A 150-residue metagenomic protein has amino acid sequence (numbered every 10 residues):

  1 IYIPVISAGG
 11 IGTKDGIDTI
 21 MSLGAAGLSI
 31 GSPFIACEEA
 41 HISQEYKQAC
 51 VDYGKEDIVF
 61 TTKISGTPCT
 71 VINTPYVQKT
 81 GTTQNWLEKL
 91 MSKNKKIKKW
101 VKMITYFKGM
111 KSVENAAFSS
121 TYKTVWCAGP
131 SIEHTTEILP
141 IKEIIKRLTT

Functional and structural regions predicted by a protein language model:
I1-I6, G12-T150: Conserved active-site-proximal phosphate/metal-binding subdomains
